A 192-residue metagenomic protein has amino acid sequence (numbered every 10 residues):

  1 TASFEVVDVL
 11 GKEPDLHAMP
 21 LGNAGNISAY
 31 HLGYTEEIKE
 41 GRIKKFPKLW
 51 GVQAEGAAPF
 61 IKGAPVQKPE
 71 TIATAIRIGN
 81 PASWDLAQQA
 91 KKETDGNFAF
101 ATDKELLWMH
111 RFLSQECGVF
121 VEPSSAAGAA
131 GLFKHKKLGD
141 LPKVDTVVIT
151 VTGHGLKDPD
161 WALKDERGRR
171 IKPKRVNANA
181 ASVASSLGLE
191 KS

Functional and structural regions predicted by a protein language model:
T1-E40, L107-F112: Active-site/ligand-binding-proximal alpha/beta "capping" segment
T1-S3, E122-A126: A glycine-rich, Thr/Ser-enriched phosphate-binding loop motif common to dinucleotide/cofactor-binding enzymes
D8, H31-E36, Q89, A130-K137: Short glycine/serine- and small hydrophobic-enriched flexible loop segments
D15-M19, K44-Q53, V144-T150: Beta-strand segments within the central parallel beta-sheet cores of soluble alpha/beta enzyme folds
G22-H31, A57-F60, S124-L132: Short glycine/serine/threonine-rich phosphate/pyrophosphate-binding segments that cradle anionic phosphate groups
G25-S28, G51-P59, I149-W161: Short, mixed-charge aromatic SLiMs
T35-P123, K164-S192: Active-site/ligand-binding loops adjacent to catalytic centers
A129-K191: Catalytic phosphate/nucleotide-handling subdomain of diverse soluble enzymes
